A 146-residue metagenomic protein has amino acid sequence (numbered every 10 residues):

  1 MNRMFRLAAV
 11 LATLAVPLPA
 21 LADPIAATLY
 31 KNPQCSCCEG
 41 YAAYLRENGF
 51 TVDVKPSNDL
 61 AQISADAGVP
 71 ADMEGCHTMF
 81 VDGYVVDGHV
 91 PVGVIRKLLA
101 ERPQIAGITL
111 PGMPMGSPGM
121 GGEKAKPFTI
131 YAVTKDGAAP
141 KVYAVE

Functional and structural regions predicted by a protein language model:
M1-A8: Bacterial N-terminal signal peptides that target proteins for export
A8-V10, A20: Cleavable N-terminal signal peptides
A15-P19: N-terminal signal peptide c-region/cleavage motif recognized by signal peptidases
A22-N48: Local sequence-structure signature of Cys/Sec-based thiol-disulfide redox active-site neighborhoods
T51: Residue-level detector of anion-binding/catalytic polar loops
D66, D72-E146: Thiol/selenol-based redox catalytic cores and closely related redox-interacting motifs
